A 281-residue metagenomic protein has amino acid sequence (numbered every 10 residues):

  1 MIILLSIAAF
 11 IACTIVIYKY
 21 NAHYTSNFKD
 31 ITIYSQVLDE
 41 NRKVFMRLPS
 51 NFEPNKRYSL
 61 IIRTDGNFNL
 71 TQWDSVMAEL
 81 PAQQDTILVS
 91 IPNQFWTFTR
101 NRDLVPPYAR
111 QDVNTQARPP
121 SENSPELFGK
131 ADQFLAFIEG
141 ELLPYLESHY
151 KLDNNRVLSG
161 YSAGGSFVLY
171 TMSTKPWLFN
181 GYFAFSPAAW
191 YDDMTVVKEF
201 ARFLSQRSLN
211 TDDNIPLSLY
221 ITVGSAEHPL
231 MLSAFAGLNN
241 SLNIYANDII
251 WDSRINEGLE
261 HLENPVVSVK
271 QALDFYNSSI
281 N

Functional and structural regions predicted by a protein language model:
M1-I2, E257: Membrane-water interface of alpha-helical transmembrane segments
I2-V16: Hydrophobic membrane-insertion alpha-helices, especially the h-region of bacterial N-terminal signal peptides
I17-N281: Non-catalytic cap/lid and distal C-terminal segments of serine-dependent acyl enzymes
